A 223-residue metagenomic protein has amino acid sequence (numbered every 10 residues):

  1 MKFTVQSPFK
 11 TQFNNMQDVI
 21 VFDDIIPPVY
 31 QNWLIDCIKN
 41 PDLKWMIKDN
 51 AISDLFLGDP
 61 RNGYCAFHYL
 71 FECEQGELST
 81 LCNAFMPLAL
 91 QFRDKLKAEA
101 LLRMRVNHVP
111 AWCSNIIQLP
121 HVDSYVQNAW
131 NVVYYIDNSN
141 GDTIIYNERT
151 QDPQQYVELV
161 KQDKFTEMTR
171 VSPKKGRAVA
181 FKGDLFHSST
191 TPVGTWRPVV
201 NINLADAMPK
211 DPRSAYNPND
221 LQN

Functional and structural regions predicted by a protein language model:
K2-K97, P218-L221: Non-heme Fe(II)/2-oxoglutarate
S79-L221: Catalytic core of non-heme Fe(II) oxygenases with the double-stranded beta-helix
